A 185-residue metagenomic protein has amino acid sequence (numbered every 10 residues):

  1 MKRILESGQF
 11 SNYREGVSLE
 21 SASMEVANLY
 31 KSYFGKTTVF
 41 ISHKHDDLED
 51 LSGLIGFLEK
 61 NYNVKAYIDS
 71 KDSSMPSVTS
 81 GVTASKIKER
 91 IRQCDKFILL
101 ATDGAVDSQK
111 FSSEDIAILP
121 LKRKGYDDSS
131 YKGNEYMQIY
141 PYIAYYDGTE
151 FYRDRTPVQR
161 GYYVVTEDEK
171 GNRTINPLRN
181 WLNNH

Functional and structural regions predicted by a protein language model:
M1-C94, N184-H185: Conserved N-terminal substructure of TIR/SEFIR domains
M1-Y33, Y131-H185: C-terminal interaction surface of TIR/SEFIR-family domains
H45, T102-D103: Residue-level signal for short, function-critical loop segments
K65, A101, R123-Y126: Amphipathic alpha-helical interaction segments
T79, F111, K170-R173: Soluble or luminal CAZymes and related metallo-dependent hydrolases
D103-K122: Conserved TIR/SEFIR loop-to-helix hotspot centered on a Trp-containing motif with a nearby acidic residue
A117-E135: Arginine/glycine-rich "motif VI" loop of SF2 helicases in the C-terminal RecA-like domain
